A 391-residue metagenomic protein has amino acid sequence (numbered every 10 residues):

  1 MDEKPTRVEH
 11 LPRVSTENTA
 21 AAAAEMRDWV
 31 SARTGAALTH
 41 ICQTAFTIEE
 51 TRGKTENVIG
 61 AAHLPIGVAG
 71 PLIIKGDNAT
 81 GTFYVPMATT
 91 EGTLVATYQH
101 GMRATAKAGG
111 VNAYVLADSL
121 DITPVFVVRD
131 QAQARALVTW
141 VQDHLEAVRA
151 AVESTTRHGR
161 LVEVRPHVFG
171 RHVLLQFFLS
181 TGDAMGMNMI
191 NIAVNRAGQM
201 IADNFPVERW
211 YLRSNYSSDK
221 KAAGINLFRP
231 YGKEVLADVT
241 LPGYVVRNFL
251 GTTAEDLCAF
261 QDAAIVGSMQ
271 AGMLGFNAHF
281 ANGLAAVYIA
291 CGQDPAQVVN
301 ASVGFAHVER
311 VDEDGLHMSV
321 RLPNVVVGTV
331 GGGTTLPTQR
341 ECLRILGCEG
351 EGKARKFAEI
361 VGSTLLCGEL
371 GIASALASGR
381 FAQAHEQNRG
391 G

Functional and structural regions predicted by a protein language model:
M1-Y84, T97-H100, A117-S119, Q387-G391: Acidic/polar, glycine-rich intrinsically disordered N-terminal extensions of enzymes
T16, T44-A45, V58-I59, V138 (+8 more regions): Hydrophobic alpha-helical scaffolding
I41, S154-P166, N204-Y216, D256-F260 (+4 more regions): Flexible, glycine/charged-enriched surface loops at secondary-structure junctions
G60-V95, G182-N191, V266-G292, T364-S374: Conserved phosphate/anionic-ligand binding catalytic regions in large, soluble enzymes, centered on
A61-H63, G67-G170, L175: Small-residue-rich
E91, D130-Q133, L179-M185, N324-V326 (+1 more regions): A generic structural motif
D183-T335: Glycine-rich anion/phosphate-binding loop at the beta-strand->alpha-helix junction
H317-G391: Internal helix-turn-beta structural module
